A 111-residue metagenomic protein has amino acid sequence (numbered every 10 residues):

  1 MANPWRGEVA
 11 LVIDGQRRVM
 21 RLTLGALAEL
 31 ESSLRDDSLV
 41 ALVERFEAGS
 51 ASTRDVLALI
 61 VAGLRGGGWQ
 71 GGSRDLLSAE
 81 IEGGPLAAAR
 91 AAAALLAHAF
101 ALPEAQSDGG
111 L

Functional and structural regions predicted by a protein language model:
M1-V12, S32, D37-R54, G66-L111: Charged interaction scaffolds used for protein-protein
G15-R17: Glycine-centered positions within short beta-strands or beta-hairpins
V19-L22, A48: Alpha-helix N-cap/loop-to-helix boundary motif
L22-A28: A short, sequence-level motif marking secondary-structure junctions
